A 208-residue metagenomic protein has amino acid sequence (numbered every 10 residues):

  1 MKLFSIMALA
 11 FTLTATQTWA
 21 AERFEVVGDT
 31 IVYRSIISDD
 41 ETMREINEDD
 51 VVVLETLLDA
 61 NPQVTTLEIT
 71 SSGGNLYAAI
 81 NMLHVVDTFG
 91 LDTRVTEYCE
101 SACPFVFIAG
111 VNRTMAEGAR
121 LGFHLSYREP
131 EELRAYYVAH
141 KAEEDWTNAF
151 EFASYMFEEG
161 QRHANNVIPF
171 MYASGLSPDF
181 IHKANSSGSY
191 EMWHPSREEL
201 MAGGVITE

Functional and structural regions predicted by a protein language model:
F4-T14: Sec-dependent N-terminal signal peptides
T14-A20: Sec/Tat signal peptide C-region and signal peptidase I cleavage site
A20-V53: STAS-typified acidic loop motif
E48-E55, A79-L83, D87, P104 (+5 more regions): Extracytoplasmic/secreted envelope proteins and their assembly/folding machinery, especially bacterial periplasmic
L58-T65, S71, V86, G90 (+5 more regions): Sec/Tat-exported extracytoplasmic proteins
Q63-A78, D92-Y98: Short, glycine-/small-residue-enriched flexible loop/hinge segments at domain edges that mediate gating
T66, L133-E208: Charged, glycine-interspersed solvent-exposed loop segments at helix/strand-loop junctions that cap or gate access
L91-Y136: Glycine-rich beta-to-alpha active-site loop
